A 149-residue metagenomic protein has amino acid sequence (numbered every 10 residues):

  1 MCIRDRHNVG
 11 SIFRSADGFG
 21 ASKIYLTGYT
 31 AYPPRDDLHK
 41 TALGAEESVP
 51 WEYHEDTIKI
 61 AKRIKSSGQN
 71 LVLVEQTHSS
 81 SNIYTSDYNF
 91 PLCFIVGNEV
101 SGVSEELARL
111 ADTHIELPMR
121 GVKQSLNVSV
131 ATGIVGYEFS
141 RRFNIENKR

Functional and structural regions predicted by a protein language model:
M1-R149: Post-transcriptional modification and biogenesis factors for structured RNAs of the translation apparatus
